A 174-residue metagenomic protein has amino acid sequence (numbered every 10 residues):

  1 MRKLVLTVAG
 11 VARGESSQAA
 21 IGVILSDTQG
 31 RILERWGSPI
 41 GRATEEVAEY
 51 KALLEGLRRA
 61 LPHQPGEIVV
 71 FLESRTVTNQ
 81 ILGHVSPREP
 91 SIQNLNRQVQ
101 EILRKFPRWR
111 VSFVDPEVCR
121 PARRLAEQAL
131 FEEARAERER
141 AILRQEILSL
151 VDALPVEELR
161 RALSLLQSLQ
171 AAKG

Functional and structural regions predicted by a protein language model:
M1-K3, R138-I142: Extreme N-terminus of proteins, especially the signal/transit-peptide cleavage junction and the first residues
M1-V47, R58-P62: RNase H-like nuclease fold core
V11-S17, L54-L130, A134: RNase H catalytic domain
R42-V47, K51, P90, I142: Residues at secondary-structure transition points
R140-G174: Short, low-complexity, charged amphipathic interaction modules
